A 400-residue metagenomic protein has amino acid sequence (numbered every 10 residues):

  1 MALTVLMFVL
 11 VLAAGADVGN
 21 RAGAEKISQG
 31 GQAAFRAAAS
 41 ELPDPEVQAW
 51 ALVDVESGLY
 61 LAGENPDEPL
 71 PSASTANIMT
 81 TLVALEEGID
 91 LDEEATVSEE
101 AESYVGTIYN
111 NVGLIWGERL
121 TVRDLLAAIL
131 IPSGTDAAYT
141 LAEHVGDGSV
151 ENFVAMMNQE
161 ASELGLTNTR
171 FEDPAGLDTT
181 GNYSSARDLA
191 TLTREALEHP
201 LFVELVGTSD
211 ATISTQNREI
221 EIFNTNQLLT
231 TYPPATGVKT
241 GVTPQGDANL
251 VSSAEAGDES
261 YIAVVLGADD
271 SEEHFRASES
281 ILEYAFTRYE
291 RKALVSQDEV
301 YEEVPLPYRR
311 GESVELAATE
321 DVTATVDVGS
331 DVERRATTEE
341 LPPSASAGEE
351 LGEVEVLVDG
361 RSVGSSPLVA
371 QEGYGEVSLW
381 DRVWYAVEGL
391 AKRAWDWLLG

Functional and structural regions predicted by a protein language model:
A2-G19: Sec-dependent N-terminal signal peptides of Gram-positive bacterial secreted proteins and lipoproteins
T4, V47, G106, V150 (+3 more regions): Hydrophobic alpha-helical segments and their boundary regions
M7-V9, V154, S271: Generic alpha-helix initiation/capping and coil-helix boundary signal
A16-R187, T191-P200: Active-site-adjacent loops and short helices of periplasmic peptidoglycan-processing enzymes
L166-R170, D178-Y183, R187-G400: Domain-terminus/edge residues, biased toward the C-terminal soluble/receptor-binding domains of extracytoplasmic
